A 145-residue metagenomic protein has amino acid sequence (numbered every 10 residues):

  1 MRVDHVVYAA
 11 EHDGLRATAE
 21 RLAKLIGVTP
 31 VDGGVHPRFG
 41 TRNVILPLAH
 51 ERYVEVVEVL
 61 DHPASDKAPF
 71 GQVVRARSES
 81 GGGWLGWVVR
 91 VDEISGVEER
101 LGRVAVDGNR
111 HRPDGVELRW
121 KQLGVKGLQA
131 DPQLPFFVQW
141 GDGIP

Functional and structural regions predicted by a protein language model:
M1-G33: Short, extreme N-terminal leader segments that mark the start of a protein/domain
R2-D13, R42-A49, P63-L101: Vicinal oxygen chelate
K24, V28-V31, E51-R52, V59-H62: Short helix-loop boundary/capping segments at the starts of domains
V28-P30, R52-V54, A68-F70, A76-E79 (+1 more regions): Short, surface-exposed linear patches
D32, S65-K67, P145: A short, acidic/glycine-rich surface segment
G34, V44-P47, V54-E58, G86-V88 (+1 more regions): Vicinal oxygen chelate
H36-F39: A short beta-turn/loop motif at secondary-structure boundaries
